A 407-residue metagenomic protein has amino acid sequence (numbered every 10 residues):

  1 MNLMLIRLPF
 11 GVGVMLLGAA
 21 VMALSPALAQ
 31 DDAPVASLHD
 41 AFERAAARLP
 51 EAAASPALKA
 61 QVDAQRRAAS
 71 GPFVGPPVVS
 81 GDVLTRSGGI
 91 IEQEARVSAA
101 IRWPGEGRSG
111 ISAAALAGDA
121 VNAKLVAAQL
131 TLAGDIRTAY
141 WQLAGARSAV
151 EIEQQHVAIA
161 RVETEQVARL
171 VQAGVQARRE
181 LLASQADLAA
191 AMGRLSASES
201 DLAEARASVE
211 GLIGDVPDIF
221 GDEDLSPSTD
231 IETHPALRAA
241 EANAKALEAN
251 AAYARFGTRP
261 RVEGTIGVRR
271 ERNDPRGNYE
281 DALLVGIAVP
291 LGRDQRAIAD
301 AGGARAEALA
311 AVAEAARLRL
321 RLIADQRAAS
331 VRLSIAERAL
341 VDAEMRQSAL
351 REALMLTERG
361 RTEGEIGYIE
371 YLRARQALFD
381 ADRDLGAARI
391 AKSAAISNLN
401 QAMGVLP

Functional and structural regions predicted by a protein language model:
N2-L3, A128-A239, K245-L247, A329-A336 (+2 more regions): Periplasmic alpha-helical coiled-coil/stalk elements that build and connect Gram-negative outer-membrane
V12-A23: Bacterial N-terminal signal peptides
A27-V78, D82, I91, I101 (+8 more regions): Bacterial Sec-pathway N-terminal export signals of envelope proteins
S37, G75-A128, N243-K245, N250 (+2 more regions): Small/polar-residue-enriched beta-strand and adjacent coil segments characteristic of outer-membrane beta-barrel
S112-A115, R178-D187, Y368-Q376: Short, charged, amphipathic alpha-helical segments
A128, A190-G214, Q347-V405: Short segments within alpha-helical structural elements
